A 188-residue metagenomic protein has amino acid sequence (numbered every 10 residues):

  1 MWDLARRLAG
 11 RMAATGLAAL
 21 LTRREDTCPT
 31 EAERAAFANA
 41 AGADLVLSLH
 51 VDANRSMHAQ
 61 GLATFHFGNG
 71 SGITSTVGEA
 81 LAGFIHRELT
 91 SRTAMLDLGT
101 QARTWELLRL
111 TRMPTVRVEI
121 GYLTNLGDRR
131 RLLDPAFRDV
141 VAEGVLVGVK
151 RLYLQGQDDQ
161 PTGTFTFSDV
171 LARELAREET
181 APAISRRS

Functional and structural regions predicted by a protein language model:
W2-S188: Active-site-proximal helix/loop segments of hydrolytic enzymes
